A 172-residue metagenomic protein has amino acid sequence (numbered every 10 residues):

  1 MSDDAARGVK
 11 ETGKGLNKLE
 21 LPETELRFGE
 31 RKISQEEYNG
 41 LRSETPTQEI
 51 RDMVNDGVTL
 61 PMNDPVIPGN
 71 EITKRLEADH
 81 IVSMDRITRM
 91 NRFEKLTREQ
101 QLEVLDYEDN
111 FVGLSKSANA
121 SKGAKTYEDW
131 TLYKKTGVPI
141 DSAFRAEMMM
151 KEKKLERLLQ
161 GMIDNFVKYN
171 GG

Functional and structural regions predicted by a protein language model:
M1-K74, L132, S142-G172: Low-complexity, glycine/serine/proline-rich disordered segments that function as export/translocation leaders
P68-N110: Histidine-centered nuclease catalytic patch
V82-D85, D129-P139: Short cysteine/histidine-rich metal-coordination sites, predominantly Zn2+-binding motifs
D85, A118-N119, N170: Sec/Tat-exported extracytoplasmic proteins
E103-K135: Short Cys/His-centered divalent metal-binding micro-motifs
